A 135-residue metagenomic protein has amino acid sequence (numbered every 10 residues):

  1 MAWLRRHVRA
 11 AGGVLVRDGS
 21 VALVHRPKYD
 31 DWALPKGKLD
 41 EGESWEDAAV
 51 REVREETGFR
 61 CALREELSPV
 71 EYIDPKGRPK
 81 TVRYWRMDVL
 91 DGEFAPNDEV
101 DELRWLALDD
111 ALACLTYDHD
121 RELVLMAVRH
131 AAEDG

Functional and structural regions predicted by a protein language model:
M1-G12: Acidic, metal-coordinating catalytic segment for phosphate/diphosphate chemistry, firing primarily on the Nudix
R17: A cytosolic small-molecule/anion-sensing beta-strand core signal
R26: Short loop/turn segments immediately following the C-termini of beta-strands
Y29-D31, E102: Short, surface-exposed beta-strand-loop junctions and turns on beta-sheet-rich folds
A33-G37: A short gly/proline-enriched turn/hairpin at secondary-structure junctions
L39-E65, P69-M126: Unchanged
E122-L123, H130-G135: Short, charged, intrinsically disordered terminal tails
